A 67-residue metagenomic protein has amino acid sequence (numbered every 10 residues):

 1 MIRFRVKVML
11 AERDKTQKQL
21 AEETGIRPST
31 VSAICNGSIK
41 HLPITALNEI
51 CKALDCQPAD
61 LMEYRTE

Functional and structural regions predicted by a protein language model:
M1-D14: A short, Lys/Arg-rich alpha-helix, primarily the initiator
K7, K18, N48: Residues within the helices of the helix-turn-helix
L10, A21, C51: The alpha-helix within a helix-turn-helix
A11, G25, N36, T66: Residue-level detection of the helix-turn-helix DNA-binding "recognition helix"
K15-A33: Short alpha-helical DNA-recognition segment
E23, K40-H41, K52-A53: Residue cluster at the C-terminal edge of the helix-turn-helix DNA-binding motif
A33, M62-E67: Short, charged recognition helix plus adjacent turn of helix-turn-helix-like nucleic-acid-binding domains
T45-D60: DNA major-groove recognition helix of helix-turn-helix/homeodomain DNA-binding modules
